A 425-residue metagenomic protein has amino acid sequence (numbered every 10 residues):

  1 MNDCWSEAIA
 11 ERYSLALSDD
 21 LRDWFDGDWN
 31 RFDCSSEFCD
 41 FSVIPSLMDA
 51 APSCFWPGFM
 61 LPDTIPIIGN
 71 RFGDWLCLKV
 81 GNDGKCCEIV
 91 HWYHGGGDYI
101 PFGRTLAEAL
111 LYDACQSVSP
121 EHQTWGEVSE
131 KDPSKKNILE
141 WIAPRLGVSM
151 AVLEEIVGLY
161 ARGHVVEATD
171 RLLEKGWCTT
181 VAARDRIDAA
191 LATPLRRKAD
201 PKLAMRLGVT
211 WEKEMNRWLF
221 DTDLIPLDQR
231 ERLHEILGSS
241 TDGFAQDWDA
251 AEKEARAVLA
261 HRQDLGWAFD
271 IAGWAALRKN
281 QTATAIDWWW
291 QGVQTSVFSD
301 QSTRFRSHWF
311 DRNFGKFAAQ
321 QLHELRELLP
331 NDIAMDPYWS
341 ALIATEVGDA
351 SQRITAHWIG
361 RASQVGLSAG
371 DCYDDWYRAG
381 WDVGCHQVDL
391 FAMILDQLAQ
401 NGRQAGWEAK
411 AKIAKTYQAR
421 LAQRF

Functional and structural regions predicted by a protein language model:
M1-K85, K135-F425: A surface-exposed partner-binding patch
E88-K131: Compact, glycine/acidic-enriched structural inserts
